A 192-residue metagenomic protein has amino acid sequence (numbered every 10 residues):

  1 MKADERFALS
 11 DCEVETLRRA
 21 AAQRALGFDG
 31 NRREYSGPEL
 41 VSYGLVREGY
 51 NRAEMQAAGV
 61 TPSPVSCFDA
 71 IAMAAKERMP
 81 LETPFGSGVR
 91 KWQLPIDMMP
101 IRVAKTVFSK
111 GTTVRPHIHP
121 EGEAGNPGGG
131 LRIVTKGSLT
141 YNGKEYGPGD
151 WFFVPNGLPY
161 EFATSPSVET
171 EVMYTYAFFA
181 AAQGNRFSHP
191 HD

Functional and structural regions predicted by a protein language model:
M1-A104: A short, N-terminal "cap"/entry segment at the start of jelly-roll beta-barrel domains of the cupin/DSBH fold
M99-I101, F108-V114: Short, charged/polar surface micro-motifs in flexible loops or helix N-caps
V103-K105, W151-F153, S167-F187: A short hydrophobic beta-strand segment most commonly corresponding to one strand of the jelly-roll/cupin
V107-S109, I118-T140, E145, T175-Y176: Short, conserved beta-strand element in jelly-roll/cupin
V114-P116, A163, Q183: Glycine- and small hydrophobic-enriched segments that form the cores of compact globular domains
T140-E161: Short acidic-glycine-tyrosine-enriched beta hairpin
S188-D192: Glycine- and charge-enriched low-complexity intrinsically disordered segments
